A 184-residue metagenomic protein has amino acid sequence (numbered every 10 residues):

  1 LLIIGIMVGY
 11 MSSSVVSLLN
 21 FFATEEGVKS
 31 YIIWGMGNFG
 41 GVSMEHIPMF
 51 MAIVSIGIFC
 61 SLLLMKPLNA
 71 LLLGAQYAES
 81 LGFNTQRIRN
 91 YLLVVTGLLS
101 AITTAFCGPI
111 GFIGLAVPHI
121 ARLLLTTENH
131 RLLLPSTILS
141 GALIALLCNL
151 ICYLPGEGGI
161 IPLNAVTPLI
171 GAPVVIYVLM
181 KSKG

Functional and structural regions predicted by a protein language model:
L1-G184: Alpha-helical transmembrane segments in inner-membrane proteins
